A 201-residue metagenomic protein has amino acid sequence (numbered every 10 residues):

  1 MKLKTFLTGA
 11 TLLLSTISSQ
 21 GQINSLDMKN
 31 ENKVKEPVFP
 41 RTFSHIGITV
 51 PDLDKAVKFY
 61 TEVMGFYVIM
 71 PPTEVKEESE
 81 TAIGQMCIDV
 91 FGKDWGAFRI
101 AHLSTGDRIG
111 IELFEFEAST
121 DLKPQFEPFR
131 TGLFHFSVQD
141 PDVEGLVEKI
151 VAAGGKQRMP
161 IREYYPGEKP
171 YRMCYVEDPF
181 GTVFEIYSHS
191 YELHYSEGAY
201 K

Functional and structural regions predicted by a protein language model:
M1-L7: Bacterial N-terminal signal peptides that target proteins for export
T8-T16: Bacterial N-terminal signal peptides
I17-G21: Sec/Tat signal peptide C-region and signal peptidase I cleavage site
Q22-F39, P71, S137-K201: Vicinal oxygen chelate
V38, T49-R108, Y164, K169: Core segments of cupin and vicinal oxygen chelate
T42-P51, A97-L113, P124-K149, R172-E177 (+1 more regions): Vicinal oxygen chelate
Y60, E112-E115: Active-site-proximal beta-strand elements of phosphoester/diester hydrolases
K76, A118, S190-L193: A short acidic/small-residue loop/turn micro-motif
